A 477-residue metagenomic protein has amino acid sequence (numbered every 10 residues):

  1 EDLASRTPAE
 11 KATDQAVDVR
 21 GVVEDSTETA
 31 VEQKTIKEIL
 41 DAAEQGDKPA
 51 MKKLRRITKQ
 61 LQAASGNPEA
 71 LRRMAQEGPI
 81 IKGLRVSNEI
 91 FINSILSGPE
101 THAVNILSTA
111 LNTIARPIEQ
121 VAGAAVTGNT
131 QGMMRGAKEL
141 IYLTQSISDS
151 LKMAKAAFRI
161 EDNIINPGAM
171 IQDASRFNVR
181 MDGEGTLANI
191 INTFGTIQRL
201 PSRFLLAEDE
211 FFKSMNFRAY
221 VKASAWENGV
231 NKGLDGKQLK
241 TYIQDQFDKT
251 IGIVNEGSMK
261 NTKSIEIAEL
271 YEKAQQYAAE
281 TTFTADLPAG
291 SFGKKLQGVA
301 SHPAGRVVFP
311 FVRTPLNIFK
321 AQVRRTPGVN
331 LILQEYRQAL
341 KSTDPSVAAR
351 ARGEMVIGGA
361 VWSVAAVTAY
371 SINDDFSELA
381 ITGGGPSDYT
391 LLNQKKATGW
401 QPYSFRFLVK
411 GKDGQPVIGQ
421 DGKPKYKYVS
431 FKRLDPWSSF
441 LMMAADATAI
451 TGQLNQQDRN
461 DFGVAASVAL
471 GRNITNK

Functional and structural regions predicted by a protein language model:
E1-I81, T390-N393, Y403: Polar, solvent-exposed alpha-helical protein-interaction surfaces
K59-K477: Amphipathic interfacial helices
